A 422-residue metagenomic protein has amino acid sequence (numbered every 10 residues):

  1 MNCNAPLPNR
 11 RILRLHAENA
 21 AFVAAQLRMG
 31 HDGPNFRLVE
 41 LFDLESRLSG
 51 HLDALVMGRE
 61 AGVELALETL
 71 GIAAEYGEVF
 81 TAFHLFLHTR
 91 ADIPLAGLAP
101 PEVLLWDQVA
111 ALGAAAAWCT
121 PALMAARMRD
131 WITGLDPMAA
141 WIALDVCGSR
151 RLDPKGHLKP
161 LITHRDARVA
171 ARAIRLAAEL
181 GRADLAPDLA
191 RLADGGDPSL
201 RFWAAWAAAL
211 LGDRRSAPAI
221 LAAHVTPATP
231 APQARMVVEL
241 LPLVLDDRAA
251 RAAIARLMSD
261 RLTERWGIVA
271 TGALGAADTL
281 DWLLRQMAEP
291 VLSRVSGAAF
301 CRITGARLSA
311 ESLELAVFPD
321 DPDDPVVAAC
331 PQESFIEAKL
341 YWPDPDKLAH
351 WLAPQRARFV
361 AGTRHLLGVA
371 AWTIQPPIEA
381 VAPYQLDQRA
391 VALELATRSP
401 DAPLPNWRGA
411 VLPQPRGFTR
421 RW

Functional and structural regions predicted by a protein language model:
M1-L95, A99-Q108, A115-A125, G134-A140 (+7 more regions): N-terminal alpha-helical scaffold/docking segments in eukaryotic complex subunits
N2-R14, V169-A170, R175-A186, R191-V225: Long, acidic/serine-threonine-rich intrinsically disordered regions with weak helical/coil propensity that act as
R59-L70, A91-E102, P121-T133, R151-T163 (+8 more regions): Amphipathic alpha-helical scaffolding segments comprising HEAT/armadillo-like alpha-solenoid repeats
V79, V109-L112, A140, A170 (+7 more regions): Residue-level detector of extended alpha-helical repeat arrays and alpha-solenoid scaffolds
F83, L112-G113, R129, W141-L144 (+9 more regions): Hydrophobic core positions within HEAT/HEAT-like alpha-solenoid repeats
L87, A117, G148, A178 (+5 more regions): Structural signature of alpha-helical solenoid repeat scaffolds
S199, W206, L211, P227-A228 (+3 more regions): Mature, well-folded catalytic/scaffold domains that follow N-terminal targeting or propeptide regions
A277-I336: Active-site/pore-lining binding-face segments in mid-to-C-terminal subdomains
